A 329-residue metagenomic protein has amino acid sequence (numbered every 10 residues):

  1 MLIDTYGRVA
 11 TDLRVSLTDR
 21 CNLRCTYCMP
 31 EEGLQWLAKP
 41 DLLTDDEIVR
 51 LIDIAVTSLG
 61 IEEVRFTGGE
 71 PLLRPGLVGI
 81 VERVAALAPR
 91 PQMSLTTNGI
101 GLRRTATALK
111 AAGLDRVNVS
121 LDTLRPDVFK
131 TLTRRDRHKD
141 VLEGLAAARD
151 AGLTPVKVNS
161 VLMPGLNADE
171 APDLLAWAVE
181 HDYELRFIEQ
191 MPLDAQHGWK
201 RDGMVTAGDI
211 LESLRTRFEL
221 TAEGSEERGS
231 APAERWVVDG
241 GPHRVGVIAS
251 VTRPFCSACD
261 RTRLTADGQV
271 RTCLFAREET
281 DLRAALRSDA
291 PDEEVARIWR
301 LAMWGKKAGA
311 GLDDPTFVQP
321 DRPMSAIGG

Functional and structural regions predicted by a protein language model:
M1-I3, R253-G329: Radical SAM enzyme core and accessory elements
M1-R14, T26, T57-G60, A233-R244 (+2 more regions): N-terminal [4Fe-4S]-dependent radical SAM core
T5-D46, L274: Canonical Radical SAM [4Fe-4S] cluster-binding loop centered on the CxxxCxxC motif and its immediate flanking residues
L23, P126-D127, P254, T280: Glycine-centered loop/turn positions within well-structured domains that cap or flank conserved ligand/cofactor-binding
R24, C28, R74, D127 (+3 more regions): Residues that scaffold the ATP/ADP-binding catalytic core of kinase and kinase-like folds
E32-W36, L124-P126, P192-A195, T280: A short, flexible beta-alpha/helix-coil linker loop
L42, V49-R65, E70, R74-I188: Radical SAM/AdoMet-radical enzyme domain recognition
D127-K130, R135-L142, A146, D150-G246 (+2 more regions): Radical SAM enzyme [4Fe-4S]-AdoMet core and its adjacent flexible, acidic and glycine-rich loops/tails across
